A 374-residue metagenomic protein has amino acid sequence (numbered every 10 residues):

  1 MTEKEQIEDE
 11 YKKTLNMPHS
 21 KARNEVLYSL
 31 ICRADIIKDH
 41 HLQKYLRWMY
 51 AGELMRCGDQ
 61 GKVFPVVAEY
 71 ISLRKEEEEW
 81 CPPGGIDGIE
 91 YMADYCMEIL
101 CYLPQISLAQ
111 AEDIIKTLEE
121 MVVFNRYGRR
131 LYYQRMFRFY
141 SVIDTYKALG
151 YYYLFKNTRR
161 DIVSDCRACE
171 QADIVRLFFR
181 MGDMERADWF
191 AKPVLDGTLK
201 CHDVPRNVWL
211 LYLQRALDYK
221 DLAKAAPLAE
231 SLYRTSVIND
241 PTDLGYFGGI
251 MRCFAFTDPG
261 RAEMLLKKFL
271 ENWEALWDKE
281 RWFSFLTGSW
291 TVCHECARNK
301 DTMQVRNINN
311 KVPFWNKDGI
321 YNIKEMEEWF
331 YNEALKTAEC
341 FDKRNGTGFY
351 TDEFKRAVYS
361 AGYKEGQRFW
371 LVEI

Functional and structural regions predicted by a protein language model:
M1-Y11, H41-Y45, G88-Y95, N125-Q134 (+4 more regions): Generic helix N-cap/helix-start motif at coil->alpha-helix transitions
E5, A34-I162: Internal alpha-solenoid helical repeat scaffolds
K13-N16, R33, E53, E98-C101 (+5 more regions): Residue-level signature for tetratricopeptide repeat
N16, I31-H40, I71-W80, T117-Y127 (+5 more regions): Solenoid-like repeat scaffolds
N16-S29, D59-E76, L103-T117, Y140-L154 (+3 more regions): Helix-turn-helix repeat elements of alpha-solenoid scaffolds
Q171, R176-P259: A compositional/structural signature marking long, glycine- and acidic/polar-rich segments with frequent tryptophans
A223-V312: Active-site/pore-lining binding-face segments in mid-to-C-terminal subdomains
W273-I374: C-terminal non-catalytic interaction modules
